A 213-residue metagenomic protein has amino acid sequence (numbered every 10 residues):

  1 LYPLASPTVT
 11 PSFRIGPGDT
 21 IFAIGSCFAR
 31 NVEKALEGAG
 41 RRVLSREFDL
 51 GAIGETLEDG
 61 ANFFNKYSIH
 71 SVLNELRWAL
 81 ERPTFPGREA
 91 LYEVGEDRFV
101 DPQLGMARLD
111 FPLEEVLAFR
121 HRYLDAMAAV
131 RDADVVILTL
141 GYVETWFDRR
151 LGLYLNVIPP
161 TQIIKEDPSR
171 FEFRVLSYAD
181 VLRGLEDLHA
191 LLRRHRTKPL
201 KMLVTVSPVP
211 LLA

Functional and structural regions predicted by a protein language model:
L1-A213: Extracellular glycan-modifying ectodomains
